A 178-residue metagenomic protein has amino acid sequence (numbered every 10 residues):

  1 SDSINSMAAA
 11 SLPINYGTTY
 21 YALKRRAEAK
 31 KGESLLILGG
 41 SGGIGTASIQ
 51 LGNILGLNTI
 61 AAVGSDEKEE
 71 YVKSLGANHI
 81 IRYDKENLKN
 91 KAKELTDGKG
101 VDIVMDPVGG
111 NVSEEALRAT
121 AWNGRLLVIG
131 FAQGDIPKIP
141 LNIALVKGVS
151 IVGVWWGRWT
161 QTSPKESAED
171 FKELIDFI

Functional and structural regions predicted by a protein language model:
M7-E86: Mid-domain Rossmann-like dinucleotide-binding core that forms the NAD(H)/NADP(H) cofactor-binding site
A29, T96, V108, T120-A121: A generic alpha-to-beta junction signature in SAM-dependent methyltransferases
K31-E33, V101, N123: Phosphate-coordination loops involved in phosphoryl transfer and adenosine-cofactor binding
L36, D102-M105, L127: N-terminal Rossmann-like NAD(P) cofactor-binding module of classical short-chain dehydrogenase/reductase
G40, V108, F131: NAD(P)H cofactor-binding loop motif with strongest signal on the N-terminal glycine-rich segment
L55-L57, V63, N111-I178: Glycine-rich phosphate-binding loop and adjacent beta-alpha segment of Rossmann(oid) nucleotide-cofactor-binding
N87-G98: Short amphipathic alpha-helix with an adjacent loop that forms part of the alpha/beta core around
